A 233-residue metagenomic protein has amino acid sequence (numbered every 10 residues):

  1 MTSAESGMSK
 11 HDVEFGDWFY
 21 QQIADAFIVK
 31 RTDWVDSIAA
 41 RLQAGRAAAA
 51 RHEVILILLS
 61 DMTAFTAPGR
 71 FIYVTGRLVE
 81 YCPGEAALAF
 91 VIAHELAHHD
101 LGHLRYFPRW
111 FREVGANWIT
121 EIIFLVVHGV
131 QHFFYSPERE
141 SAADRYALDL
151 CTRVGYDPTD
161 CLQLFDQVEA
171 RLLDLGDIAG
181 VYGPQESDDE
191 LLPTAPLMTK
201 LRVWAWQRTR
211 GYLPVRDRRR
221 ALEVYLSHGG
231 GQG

Functional and structural regions predicted by a protein language model:
M1-V29, D33, S37, R41-T66 (+3 more regions): C-terminal capping/extension segments of zinc metalloprotease domains
W18-I23, G76-R77, I123-V130: A short small-residue
A50-H52, P68-R70, E85-A89: Envelope-exposed proteins and targeting segments
A64-I72, I122-F124: Short, flexible turn/loop "capping" segments at secondary-structure junctions
V74, H94, A143: Divalent metal-coordination and catalytic microenvironments
G84-D100: Short alpha-helix carrying the canonical HExxH Zn2+-binding catalytic motif
H103-H132: Post-HEXXH active-site segment of zinc metalloproteases
